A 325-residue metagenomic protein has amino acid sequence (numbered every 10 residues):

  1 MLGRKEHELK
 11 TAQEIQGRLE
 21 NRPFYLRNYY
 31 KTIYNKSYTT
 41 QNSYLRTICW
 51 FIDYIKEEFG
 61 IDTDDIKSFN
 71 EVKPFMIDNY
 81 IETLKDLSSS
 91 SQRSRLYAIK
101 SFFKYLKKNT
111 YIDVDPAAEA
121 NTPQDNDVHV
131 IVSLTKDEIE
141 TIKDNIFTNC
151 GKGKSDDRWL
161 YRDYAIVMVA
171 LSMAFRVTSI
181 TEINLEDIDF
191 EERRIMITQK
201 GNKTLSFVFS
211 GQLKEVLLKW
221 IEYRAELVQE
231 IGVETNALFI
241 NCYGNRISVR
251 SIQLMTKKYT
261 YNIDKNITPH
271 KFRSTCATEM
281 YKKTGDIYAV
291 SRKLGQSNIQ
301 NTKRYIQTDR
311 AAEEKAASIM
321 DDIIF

Functional and structural regions predicted by a protein language model:
M1-F325: Conserved catalytic core of the tyrosine transesterase superfamily
